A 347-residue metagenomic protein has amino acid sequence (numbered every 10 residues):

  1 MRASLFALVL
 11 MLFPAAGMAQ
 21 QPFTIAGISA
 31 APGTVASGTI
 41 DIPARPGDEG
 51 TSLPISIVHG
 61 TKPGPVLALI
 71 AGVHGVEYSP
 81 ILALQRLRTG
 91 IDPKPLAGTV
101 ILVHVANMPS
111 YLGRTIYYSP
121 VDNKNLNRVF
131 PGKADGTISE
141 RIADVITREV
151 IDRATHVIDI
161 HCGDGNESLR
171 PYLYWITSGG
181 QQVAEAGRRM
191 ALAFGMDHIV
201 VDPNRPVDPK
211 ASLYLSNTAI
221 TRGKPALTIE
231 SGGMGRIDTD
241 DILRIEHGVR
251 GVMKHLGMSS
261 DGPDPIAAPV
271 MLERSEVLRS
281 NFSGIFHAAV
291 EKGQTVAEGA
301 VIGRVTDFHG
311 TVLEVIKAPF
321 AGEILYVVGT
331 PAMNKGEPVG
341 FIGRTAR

Functional and structural regions predicted by a protein language model:
S4-A15: Bacterial N-terminal signal peptides
M18-R347: Structured catalytic-domain cores with a bias toward divalent-metal coordination
